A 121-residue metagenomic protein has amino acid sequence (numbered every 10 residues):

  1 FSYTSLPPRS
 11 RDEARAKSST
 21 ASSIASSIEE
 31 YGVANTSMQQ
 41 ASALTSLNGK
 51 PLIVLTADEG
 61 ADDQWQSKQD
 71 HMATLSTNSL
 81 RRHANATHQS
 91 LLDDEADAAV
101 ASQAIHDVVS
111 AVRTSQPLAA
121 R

Functional and structural regions predicted by a protein language model:
L6-A84: Conserved serine/cysteine hydrolase catalytic core
T77-R121: Catalytic active-site module of serine/aspartate enzymes centered on a nucleophile-bearing elbow/loop
